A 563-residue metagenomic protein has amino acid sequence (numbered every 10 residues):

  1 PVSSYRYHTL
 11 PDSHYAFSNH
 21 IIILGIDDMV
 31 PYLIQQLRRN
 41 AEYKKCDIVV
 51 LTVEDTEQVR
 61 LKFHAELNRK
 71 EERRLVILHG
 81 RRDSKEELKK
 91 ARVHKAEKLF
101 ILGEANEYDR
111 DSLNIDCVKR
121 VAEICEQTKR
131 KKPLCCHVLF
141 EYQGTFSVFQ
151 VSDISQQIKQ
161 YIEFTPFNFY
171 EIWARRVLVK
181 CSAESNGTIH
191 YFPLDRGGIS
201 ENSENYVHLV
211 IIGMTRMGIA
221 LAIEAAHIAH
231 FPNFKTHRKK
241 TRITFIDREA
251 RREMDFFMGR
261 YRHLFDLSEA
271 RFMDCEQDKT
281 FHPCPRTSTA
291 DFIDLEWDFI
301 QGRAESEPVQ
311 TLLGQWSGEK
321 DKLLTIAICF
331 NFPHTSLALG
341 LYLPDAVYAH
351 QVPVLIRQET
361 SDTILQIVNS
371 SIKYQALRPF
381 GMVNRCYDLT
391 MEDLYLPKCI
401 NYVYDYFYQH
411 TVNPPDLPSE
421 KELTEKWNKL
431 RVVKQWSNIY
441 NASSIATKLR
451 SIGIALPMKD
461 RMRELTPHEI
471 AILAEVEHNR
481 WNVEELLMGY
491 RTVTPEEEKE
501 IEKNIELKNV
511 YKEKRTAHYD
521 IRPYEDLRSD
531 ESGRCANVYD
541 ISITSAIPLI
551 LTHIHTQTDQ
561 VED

Functional and structural regions predicted by a protein language model:
P1-R480, E484, M488-R491, E498 (+4 more regions): Cytosolic regulatory regions of ion transport systems
I501-I505: Intrinsically disordered terminal tails
L507-Y511: Globin-like tetrapyrrole-binding proteins
